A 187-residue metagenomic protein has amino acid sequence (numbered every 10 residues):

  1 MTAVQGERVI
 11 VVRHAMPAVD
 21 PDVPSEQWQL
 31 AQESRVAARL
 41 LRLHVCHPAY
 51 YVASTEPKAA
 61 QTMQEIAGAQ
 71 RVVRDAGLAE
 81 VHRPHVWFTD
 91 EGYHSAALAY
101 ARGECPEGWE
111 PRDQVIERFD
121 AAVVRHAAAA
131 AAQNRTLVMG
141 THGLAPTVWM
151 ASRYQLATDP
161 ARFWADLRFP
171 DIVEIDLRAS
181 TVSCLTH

Functional and structural regions predicted by a protein language model:
T2-V73, C105-G108, D113, P170: Active-site-proximal alpha-helix that buttresses catalytic centers in soluble enzyme cores
V4, V45-H47, H126-R135: Glycine-rich phosphate-binding loop signature in dinucleotide/nucleotide-binding domains
E7-R13, V52, A130-T141, A145: Beta-strand elements within well-structured catalytic alpha/beta cores of enzymes that handle phosphate/sulfate esters
M16-A18, P57-K58, A79-E80, G143-P146 (+1 more regions): Short, solvent-exposed loop/turn segments at secondary-structure junctions
Q70-F88, C105: A short, structured active-site edge motif that brings together acidic residues
E91-P106, T181-H187: A polyampholytic, Gly/Pro-enriched intrinsically disordered region
A99-A131: Internal catalytic-core helix/loop-beta-alpha segment that presents or stabilizes conserved functional determinants
Y154-T186: Domain-level recognition of soluble alpha/beta enzyme cores, biased toward histidine phosphatases/phosphomutases
